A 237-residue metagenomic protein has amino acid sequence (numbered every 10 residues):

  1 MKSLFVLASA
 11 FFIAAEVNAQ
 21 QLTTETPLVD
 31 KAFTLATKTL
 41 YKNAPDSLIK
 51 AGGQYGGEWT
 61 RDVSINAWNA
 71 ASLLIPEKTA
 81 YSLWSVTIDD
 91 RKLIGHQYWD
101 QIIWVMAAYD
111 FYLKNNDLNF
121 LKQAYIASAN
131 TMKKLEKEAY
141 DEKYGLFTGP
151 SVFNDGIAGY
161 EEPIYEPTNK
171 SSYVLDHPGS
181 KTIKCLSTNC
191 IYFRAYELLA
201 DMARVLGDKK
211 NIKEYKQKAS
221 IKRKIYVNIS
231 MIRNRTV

Functional and structural regions predicted by a protein language model:
M1-Q20: Bacterial Sec-dependent N-terminal signal peptides
A19-R61, A80-Y81, I225-N234: Low-complexity, Ser/Thr/Pro/Gly-enriched N-terminal "stalk/linker" regions
Q20-E25, S64-I75, W104-F120, I191-K209: Well-ordered alpha-helical scaffold segments within catalytic/enzyme domains
Q54-V86: Alpha-helical support elements that line or immediately flank enzyme active sites and cofactor-binding pockets
G57-I65, L74, H96-M106, Q123 (+2 more regions): Aromatic- and histidine-enriched alpha-helix N-cap/loop-to-helix transition segments that scaffold the rims
T79, L83-I88, K92-G95, F111-K114: Conserved, well-structured interaction surfaces
D90-W99, E136-Q217, R233: The feature captures the catalytic groove of carbohydrate-active enzymes
